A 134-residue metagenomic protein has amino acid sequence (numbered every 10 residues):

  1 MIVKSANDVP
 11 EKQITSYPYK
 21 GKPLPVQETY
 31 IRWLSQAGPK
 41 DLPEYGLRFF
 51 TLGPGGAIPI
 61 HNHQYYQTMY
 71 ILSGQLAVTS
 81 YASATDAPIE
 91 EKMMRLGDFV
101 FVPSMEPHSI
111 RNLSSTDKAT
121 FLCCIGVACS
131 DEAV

Functional and structural regions predicted by a protein language model:
M1-E44, K92: A short, N-terminal "cap"/entry segment at the start of jelly-roll beta-barrel domains of the cupin/DSBH fold
I2-K12, T29, A84-D86, S109-V134: Double-stranded beta-helix
W33-S35, G46-H63, S104: Conserved short histidine dyad/triad with adjacent acidic residue
F49-G53, H63-V78, A82, C124-V127: Short, conserved beta-strand element in jelly-roll/cupin
L52, N62, Y70, M94-L96 (+2 more regions): Conserved strand-loop elements at the edges of beta-sheets that form or border functional pockets
I58-I60, V78-T79, V102, H108-S115: Short beta-strand His + acidic residue motifs that chelate non-heme Fe in jelly-roll/DSBH and cupin folds
S83-S104: Short acidic-glycine-tyrosine-enriched beta hairpin
